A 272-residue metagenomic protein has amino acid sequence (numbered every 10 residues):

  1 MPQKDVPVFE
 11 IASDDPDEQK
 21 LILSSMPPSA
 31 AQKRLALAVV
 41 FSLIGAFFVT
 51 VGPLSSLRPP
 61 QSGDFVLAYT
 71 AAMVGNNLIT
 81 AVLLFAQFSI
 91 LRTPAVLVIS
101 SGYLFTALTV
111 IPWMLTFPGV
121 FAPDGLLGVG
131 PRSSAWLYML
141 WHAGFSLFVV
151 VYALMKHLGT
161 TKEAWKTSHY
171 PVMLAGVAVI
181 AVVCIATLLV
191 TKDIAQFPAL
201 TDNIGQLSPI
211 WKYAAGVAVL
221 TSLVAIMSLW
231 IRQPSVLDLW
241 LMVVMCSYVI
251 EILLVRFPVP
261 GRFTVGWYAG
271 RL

Functional and structural regions predicted by a protein language model:
D5-E10, D17-Q19, A31-Q87, P209-L229: First transmembrane helix
D5-S42, S101, T106, G130-T187: The cytoplasmic-loop to transmembrane-helix boundary for the fourth helix
S25-A31, A86-V98, L158-Y170, S228-L239: Membrane-interface helix-boundary motifs at transmembrane edges
Q32-V40, P60-M155, T264-L272: Individual alpha-helical transmembrane segments in multi-pass integral membrane proteins
A36, S56-Y69, S134-W141, F145 (+1 more regions): Extracellular-loop-to-transmembrane junctions of the mid-late helices
G45-V49, F105-I111, A181-L189, V244-V255: Aromatic-anchored segments of alpha-helical transmembrane domains
V49-S55, I111-P123, T187-P198: Membrane-helix interface motif
L67, M73, T187-L272: Interfacial "cap-and-anchor" motif at the non-cytosolic start of specific transmembrane alpha-helices
